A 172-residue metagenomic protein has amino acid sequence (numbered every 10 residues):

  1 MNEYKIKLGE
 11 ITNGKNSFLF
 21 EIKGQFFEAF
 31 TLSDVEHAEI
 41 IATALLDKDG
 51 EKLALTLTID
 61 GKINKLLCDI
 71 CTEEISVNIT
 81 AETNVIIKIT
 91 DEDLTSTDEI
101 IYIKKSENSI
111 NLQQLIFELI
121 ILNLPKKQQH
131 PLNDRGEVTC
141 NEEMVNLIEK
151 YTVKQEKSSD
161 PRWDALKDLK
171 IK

Functional and structural regions predicted by a protein language model:
M1-C68: A positional/architectural concept
M1-E10, I89-K172: Charge-rich, low-complexity linker and terminal segments
C68-C71, C140: Short cysteine clusters
I75: Cys/His-rich microdomains that often coordinate metals
N78-A81: Short Cys/His-rich "knuckle" micro-motifs
N84-K88: Short beta-strand edge segments in extracellular beta-sheet folds
